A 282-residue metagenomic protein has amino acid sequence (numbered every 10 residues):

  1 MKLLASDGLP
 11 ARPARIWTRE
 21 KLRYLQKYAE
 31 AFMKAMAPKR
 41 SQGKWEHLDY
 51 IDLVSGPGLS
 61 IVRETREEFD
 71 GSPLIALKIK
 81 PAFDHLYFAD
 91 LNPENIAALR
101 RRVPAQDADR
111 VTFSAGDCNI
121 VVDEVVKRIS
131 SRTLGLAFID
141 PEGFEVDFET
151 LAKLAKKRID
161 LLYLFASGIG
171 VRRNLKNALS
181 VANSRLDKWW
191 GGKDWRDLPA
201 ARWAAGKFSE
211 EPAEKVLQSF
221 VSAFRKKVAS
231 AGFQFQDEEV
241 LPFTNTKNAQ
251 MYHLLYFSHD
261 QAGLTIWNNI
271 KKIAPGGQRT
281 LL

Functional and structural regions predicted by a protein language model:
M1-L282: Class I S-adenosyl-L-methionine-dependent methyltransferase catalytic core
